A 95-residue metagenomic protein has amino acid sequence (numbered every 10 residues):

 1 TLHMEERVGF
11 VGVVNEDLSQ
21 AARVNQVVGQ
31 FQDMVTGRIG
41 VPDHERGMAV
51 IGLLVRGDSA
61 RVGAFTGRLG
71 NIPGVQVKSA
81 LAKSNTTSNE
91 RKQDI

Functional and structural regions predicted by a protein language model:
L2-I95: Long, contiguous binding/interaction regions
